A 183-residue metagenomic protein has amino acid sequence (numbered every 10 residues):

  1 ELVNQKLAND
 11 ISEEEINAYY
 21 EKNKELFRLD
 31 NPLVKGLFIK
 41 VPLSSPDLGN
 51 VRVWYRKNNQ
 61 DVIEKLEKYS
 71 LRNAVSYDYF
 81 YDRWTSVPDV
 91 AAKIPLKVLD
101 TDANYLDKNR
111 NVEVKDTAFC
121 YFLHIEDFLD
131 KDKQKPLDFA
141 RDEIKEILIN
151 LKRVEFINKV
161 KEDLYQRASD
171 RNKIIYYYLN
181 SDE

Functional and structural regions predicted by a protein language model:
E1-E183: Peptidyl-prolyl cis-trans isomerase
